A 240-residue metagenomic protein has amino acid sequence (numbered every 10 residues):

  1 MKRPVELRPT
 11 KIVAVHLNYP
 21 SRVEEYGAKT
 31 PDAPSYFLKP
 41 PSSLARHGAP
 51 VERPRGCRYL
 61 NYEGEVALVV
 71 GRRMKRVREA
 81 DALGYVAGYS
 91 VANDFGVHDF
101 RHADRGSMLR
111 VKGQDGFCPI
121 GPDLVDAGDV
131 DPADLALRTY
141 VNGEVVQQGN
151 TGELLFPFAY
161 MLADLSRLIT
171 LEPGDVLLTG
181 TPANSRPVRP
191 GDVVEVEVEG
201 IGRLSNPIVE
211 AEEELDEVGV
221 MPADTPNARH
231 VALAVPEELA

Functional and structural regions predicted by a protein language model:
M1-Y62, A223, V231-A232, E237-A240: Extended, compositionally biased flexible segments
K2-V5, R22, H98-A240: Catalytic-pocket segment enriched in acidic/His residues
V23, H47, V77-E79, D99-F100: Short helix/loop capping segments that flank catalytic or ligand/cofactor-binding pockets
S35-R53, K75, G116-D123, A183-R186: Short catalytic-site patches enriched in acidic/histidine residues that coordinate or position cofactors/metals
G64-V66: Ligand-binding beta-strand-loop-alpha-helix segment within the catalytic cores of soluble metabolic enzymes
M74-V77, D129-D131: Short helix-loop capping/hinge motifs at secondary-structure junctions, enriched in acidic/polar residues
K75-S90: N-terminal accessory regions of nucleic-acid-interacting proteins
